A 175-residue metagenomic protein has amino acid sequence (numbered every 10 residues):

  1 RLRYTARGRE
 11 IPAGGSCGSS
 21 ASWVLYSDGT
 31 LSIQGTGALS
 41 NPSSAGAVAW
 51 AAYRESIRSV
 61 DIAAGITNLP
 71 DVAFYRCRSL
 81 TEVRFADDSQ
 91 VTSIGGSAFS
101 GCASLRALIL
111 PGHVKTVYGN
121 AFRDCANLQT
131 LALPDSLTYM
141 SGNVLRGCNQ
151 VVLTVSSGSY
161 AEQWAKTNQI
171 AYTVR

Functional and structural regions predicted by a protein language model:
R1-E10, W164, N168-T173: Repeat-associated, polar segments at repeat-unit boundaries in modular proteins
Y4-R7, G29-G37, R54-N68, R78-S93 (+4 more regions): Structural signature of tandem-repeat unit edges
I11-I62: N-terminal segments that cap or nucleate solenoid repeat domains
P70-A73, G95-A98, Y118-A121, G142-V144: Consensus positions within tandem repeat domains that build extended binding/scaffold surfaces
I94, Q163-W164: Short, charged, surface-exposed secondary-structure boundary motifs
G142, E162-Q163: Alpha-helical elements of the RecA-like P-loop NTPase motor core of helicases
